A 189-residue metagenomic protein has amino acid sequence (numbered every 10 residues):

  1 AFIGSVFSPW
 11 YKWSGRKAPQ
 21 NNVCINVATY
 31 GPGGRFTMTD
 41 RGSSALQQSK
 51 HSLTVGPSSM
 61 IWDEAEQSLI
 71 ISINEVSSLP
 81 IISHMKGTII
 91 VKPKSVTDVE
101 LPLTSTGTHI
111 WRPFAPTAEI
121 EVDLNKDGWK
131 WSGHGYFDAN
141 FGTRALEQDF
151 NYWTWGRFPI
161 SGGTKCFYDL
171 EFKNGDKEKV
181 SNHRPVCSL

Functional and structural regions predicted by a protein language model:
A1-L189: Structured soluble/peripheral alpha/beta segments that form catalytic or ligand/cofactor-binding pockets
